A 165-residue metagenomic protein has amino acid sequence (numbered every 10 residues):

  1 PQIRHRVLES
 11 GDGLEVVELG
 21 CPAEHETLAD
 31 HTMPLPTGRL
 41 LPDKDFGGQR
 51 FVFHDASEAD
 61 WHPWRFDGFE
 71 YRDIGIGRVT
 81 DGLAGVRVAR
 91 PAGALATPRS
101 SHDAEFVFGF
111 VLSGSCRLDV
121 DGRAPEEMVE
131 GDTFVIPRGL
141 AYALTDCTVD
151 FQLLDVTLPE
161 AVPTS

Functional and structural regions predicted by a protein language model:
P1-Q2, V120-A141: Short acidic-glycine-tyrosine-enriched beta hairpin
I3, D12, E70, G85 (+3 more regions): Residues that flank catalytic or metal-binding motifs in active/ligand-binding sites
R6, G11-A29, R87, T133-V135 (+1 more regions): A short hydrophobic beta-strand segment most commonly corresponding to one strand of the jelly-roll/cupin
C21, A56, I76, P91 (+3 more regions): Active-site donor-binding loop signature of nucleotide-sugar glycosyltransferases
E24-A92, P163-S165: A short, N-terminal "cap"/entry segment at the start of jelly-roll beta-barrel domains of the cupin/DSBH fold
L95-E130: A short beta-strand-loop-beta hairpin characteristic of the jelly-roll/cupin
